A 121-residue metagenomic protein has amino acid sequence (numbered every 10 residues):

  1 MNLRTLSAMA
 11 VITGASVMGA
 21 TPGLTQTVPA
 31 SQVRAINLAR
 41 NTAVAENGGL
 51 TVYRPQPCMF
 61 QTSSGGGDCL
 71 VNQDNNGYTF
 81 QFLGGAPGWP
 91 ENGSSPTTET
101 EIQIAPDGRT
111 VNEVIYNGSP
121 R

Functional and structural regions predicted by a protein language model:
M1-A10: Bacterial N-terminal signal peptides that target proteins for export
M9-M18: Bacterial N-terminal signal peptides
G14, V28, C69-V71: Residues embedded in well-ordered secondary-structure elements
A20-P22: N-terminal signal peptide c-region/cleavage motif recognized by signal peptidases
Q26-T62: Short, non-transmembrane alpha-helical segments in secretory-pathway proteins
P55-I104: Exposed beta-strand-loop-beta-strand "reactive/processing" segments of non-cytosolic proteins
S95-R121: A short, surface-exposed interaction/processing loop segment used at functional sites
